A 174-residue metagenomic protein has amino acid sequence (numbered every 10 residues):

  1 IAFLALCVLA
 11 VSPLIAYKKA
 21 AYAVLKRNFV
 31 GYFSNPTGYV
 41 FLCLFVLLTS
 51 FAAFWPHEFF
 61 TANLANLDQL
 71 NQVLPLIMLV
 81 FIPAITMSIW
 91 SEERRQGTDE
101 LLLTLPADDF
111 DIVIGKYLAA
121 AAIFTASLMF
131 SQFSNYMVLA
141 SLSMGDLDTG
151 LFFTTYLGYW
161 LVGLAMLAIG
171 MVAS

Functional and structural regions predicted by a protein language model:
I1-K19: Transmembrane alpha-helices
A2, C7, F54, L64 (+2 more regions): Secretory targeting signals
I15-V40: Aromatic- and glycine-rich beta-strand/loop motifs that create alpha-glucan
Y22, N66, I85-L103, Y117: Transmembrane helix boundary and interhelical loop/hinge segments in multi-pass membrane proteins
P36-H57, V73-I82: Hydrophobic alpha-helical transmembrane segments of multi-pass membrane transport/permease proteins
L70-E92, F124-S127: Long, hydrophobic alpha-helical segments
F110-I114: Alpha-helix N-cap/helix-start motif at helix boundaries, enriched for small hydrophobics
